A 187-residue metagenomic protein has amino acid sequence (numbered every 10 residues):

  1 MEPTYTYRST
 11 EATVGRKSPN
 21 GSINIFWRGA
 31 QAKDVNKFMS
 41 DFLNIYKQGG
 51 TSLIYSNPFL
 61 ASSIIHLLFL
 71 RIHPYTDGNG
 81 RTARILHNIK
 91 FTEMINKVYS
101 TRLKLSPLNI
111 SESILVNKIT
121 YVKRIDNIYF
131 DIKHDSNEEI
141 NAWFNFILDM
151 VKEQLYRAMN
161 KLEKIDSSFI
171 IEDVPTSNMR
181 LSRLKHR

Functional and structural regions predicted by a protein language model:
M1-R187: FIC/Doc superfamily catalytic core
